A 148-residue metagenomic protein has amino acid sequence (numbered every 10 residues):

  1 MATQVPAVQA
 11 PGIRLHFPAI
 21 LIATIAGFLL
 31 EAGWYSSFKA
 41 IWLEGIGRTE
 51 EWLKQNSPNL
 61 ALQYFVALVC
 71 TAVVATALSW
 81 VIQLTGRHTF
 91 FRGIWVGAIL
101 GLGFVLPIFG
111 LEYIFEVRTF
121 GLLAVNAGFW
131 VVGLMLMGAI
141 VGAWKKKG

Functional and structural regions predicted by a protein language model:
A2-G148: Juxtamembrane/disordered regions of integral membrane proteins
